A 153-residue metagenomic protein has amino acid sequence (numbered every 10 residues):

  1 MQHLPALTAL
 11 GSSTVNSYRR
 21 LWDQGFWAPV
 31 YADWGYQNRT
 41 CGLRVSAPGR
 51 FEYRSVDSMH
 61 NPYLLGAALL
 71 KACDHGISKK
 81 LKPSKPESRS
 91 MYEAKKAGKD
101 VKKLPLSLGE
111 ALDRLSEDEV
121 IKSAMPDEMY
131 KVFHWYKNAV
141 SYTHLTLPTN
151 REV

Functional and structural regions predicted by a protein language model:
M1-E87, K95-A97, V101: Active-site capping/gating regions of soluble enzymes
G98-K137: Acidic, Ser/Thr-rich low-complexity intrinsically disordered segments
A139-S141: Acidic, proline/serine/threonine- and glycine-rich low-complexity intrinsically disordered segments
T143-T149: Conserved small/polar residues in nucleotide/adenosyl-binding loops
